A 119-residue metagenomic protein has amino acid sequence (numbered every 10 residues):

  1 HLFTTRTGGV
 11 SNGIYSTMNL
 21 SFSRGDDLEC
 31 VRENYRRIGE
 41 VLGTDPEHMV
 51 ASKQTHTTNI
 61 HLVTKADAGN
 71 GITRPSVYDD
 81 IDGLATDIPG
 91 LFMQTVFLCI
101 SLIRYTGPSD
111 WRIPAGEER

Functional and structural regions predicted by a protein language model:
H1-R119: Active-site microenvironment for binding and transforming phosphate-containing groups
